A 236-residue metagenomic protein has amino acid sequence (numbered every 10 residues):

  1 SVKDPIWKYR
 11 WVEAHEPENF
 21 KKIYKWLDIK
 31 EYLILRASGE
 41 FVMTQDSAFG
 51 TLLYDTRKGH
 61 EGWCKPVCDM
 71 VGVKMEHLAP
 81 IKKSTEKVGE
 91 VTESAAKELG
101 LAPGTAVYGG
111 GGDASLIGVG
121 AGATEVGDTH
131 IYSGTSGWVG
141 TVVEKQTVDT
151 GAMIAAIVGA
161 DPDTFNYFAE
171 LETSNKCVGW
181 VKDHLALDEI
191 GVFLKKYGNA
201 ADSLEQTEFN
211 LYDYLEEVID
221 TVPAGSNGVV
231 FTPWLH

Functional and structural regions predicted by a protein language model:
S1-G111, T232-L235: Gly/Ser/Thr-rich active-site cleft segment
S1-K3, L52-Y54, P162-S174: A short glycine-threonine-serine/GTX helix/turn-capping micro-motif
D4, K8, S115, T173-C177: Catalytic-loop motifs flanking and including active-site residues across diverse enzymes
H15, R36, E40, G122 (+2 more regions): Active-site catalytic microenvironments for nucleophilic, acid-base chemistry
I29-K30, S174-C177, K182: Extended catalytic-interface subdomain
S38-G39, M43, N199-H236: Conserved ATP-utilizing enzyme core subdomain
T56-P162, E172-T173, L185, E189 (+1 more regions): ATP-dependent carbohydrate kinase catalytic cores
